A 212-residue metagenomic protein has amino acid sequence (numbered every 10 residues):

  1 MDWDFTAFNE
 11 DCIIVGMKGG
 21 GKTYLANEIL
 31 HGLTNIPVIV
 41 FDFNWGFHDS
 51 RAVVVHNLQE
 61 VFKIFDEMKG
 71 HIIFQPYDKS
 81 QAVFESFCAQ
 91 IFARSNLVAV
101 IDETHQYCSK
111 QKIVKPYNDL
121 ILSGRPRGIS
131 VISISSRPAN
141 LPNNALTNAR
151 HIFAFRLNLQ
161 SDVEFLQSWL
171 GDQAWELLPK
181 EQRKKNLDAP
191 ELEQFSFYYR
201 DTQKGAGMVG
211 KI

Functional and structural regions predicted by a protein language model:
M1-N9, N27: Pre-Walker A adenine-sensing motif
T6-F8, C12-I13, N35, C88-I91 (+1 more regions): Conserved P-loop NTPase motor module
N9-E10, N35-I36, M68-H71, A149-R150: Short, well-ordered alpha-helix to beta-strand connector turns
C12-G20, Y24-H31, D78-D172: Conserved P-loop NTPase motor cores
G20-Q59: Walker A/P-loop NTP-binding active-site region of P-loop NTPases, recognizing the glycine-rich GxxxxGKT/S
F47-H48, V61, A139-N144: Short, glycine/polar-rich helix-capping loops at beta-to-alpha or helix-loop-helix junctions that flank or form
V61-K79: Conserved P-loop NTPase mechanochemical-coupling segment
E164-K204: P-loop/Walker A phosphate-binding loop and immediately adjacent motor/lid segment at beta-alpha junctions
